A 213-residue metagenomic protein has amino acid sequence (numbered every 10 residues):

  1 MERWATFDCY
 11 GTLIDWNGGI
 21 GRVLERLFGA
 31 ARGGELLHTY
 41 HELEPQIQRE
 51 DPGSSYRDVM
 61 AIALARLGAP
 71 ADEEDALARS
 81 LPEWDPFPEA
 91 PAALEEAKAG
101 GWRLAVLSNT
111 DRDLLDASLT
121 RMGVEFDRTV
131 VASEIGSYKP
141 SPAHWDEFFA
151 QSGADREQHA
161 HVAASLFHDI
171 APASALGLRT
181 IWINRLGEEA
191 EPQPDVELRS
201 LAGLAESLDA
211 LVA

Functional and structural regions predicted by a protein language model:
M1-A5, N17, P91, E95-K98 (+1 more regions): Asp-based, Mg2+/Mn2+-dependent phosphohydrolase catalytic module
M1-A92, G100, D111-D116: N-terminal helical cap/lid subdomain that shapes the substrate entry/recognition surface in HAD-like hydrolases
